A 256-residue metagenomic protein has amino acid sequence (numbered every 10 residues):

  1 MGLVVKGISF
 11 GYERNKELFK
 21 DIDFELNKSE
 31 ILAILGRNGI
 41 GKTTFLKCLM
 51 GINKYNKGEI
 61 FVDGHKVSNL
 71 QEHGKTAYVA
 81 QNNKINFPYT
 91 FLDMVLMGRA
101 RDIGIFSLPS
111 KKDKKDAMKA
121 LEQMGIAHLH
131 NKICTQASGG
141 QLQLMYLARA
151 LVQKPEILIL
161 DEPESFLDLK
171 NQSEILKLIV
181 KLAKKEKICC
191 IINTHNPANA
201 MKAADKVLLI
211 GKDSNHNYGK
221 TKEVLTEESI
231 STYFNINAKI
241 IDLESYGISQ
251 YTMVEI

Functional and structural regions predicted by a protein language model:
M1-V5, S9-D21, K28, K54 (+1 more regions): A short, flexible loop at the N-terminus of ABC-type nucleotide-binding domains that lies
L35-R37: The feature captures the beta-strand-to-loop junction immediately N-terminal to the Walker
M50: Helix-to-loop junction immediately C-terminal to a conserved catalytic motif
G58-E72: Conserved ABC transporter NBD signature motif
L96, K111-L129: Conserved ABC ATPase "signature" region
I133-A137, Q141: Conserved ABC ATPase signature
L158-E162: Catalytic Walker B motif of ABC-type/P-loop ATPase nucleotide-binding domains
